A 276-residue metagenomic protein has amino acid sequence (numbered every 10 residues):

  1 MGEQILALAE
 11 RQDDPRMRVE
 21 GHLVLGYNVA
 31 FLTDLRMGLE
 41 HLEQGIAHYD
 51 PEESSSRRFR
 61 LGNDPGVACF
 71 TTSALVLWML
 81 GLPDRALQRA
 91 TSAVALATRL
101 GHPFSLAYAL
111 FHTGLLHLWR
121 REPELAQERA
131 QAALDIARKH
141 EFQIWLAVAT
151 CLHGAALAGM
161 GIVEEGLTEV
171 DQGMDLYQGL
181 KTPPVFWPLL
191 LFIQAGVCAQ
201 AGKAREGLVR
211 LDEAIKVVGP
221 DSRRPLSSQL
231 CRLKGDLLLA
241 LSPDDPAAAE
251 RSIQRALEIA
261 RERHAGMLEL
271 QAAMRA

Functional and structural regions predicted by a protein language model:
M1-Q4, L8-A9, D14-L25, V29 (+1 more regions): Hydrophobic or amphipathic alpha-helical targeting/insertion segments
Q4-L8, H22, L39-H48, F70-A276: Helix-coil-helix junctions within alpha-helical repeat/solenoid scaffolds
E53-D64: Acidic, Ser/Thr- and Gly/Pro-rich intrinsically disordered linkers and low-complexity segments that flank or connect
